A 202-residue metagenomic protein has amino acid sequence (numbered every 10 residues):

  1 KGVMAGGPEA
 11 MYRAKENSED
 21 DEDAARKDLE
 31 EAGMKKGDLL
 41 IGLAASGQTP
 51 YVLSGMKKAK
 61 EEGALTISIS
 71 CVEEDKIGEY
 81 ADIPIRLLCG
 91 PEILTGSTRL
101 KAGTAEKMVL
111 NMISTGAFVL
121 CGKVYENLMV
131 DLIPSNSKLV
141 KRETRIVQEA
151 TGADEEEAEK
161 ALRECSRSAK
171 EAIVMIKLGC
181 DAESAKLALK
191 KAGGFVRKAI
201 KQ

Functional and structural regions predicted by a protein language model:
K1-M108, A117-C121: Glycine-rich phosphate-binding loops that contact phosphosugars or nucleotide phosphates
S97-A105, V109, L128-S135, L139: Alpha-helix N-cap/loop-to-helix boundary motif
A117-Q202: Short, amphipathic alpha-helical interaction segments embedded in low-complexity terminal/linker regions of eukaryotic
